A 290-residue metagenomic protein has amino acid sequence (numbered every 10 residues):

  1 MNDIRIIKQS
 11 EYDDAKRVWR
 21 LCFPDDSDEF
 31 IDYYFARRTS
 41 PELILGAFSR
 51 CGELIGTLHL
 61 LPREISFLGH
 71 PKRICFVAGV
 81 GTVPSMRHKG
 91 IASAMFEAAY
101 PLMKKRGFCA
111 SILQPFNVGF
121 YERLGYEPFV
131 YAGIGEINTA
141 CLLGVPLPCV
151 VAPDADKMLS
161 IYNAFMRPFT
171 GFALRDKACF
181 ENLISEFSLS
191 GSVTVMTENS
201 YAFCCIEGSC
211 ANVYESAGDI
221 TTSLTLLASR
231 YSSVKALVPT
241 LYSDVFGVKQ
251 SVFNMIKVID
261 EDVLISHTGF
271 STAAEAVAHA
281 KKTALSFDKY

Functional and structural regions predicted by a protein language model:
M1-P62, G69-F76, L142-A178, G208-A211 (+2 more regions): Short amphipathic alpha-helix that is part of the acyltransferase structural core
E42-G46, T57, G79, G191-M196 (+1 more regions): Short hydrophobic/aromatic beta-strand element in the GNAT-like acyltransferase core that lines or flanks the acyl-donor
V83: Residue-level recognition of the GNAT/N-acetyltransferase active site
M86-A98, D219-L227: Conserved acetyl-CoA pyrophosphate-binding loop and the N-cap/start of the following alpha-helix in GNAT-like
F96, P101-P115, Y231-T240: Conserved GNAT acetyl-CoA-binding A-motif
Q114-N117, L124-G125: Glycine-rich, histidine-containing beta strand-loop boundary motifs that form or position
G125-L143, C205-G208, V213-Y290: Active-site/acyl-donor-binding loops of N-acyltransferases
E127-S223: Amide-forming acyltransferase catalytic core, primarily the GNAT-like/NAT-type and related acyltransferase folds
